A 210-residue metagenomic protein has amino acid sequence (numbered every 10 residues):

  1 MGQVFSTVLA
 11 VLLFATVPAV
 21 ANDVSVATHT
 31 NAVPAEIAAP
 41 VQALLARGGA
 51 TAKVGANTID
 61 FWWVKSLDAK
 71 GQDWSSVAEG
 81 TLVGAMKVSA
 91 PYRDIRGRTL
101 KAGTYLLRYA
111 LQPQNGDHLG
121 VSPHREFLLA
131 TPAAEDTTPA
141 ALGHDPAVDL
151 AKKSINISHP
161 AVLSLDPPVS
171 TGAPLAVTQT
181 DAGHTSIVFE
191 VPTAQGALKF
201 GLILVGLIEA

Functional and structural regions predicted by a protein language model:
M1-G2: N-terminal secretory signal peptides that target proteins for export/translocation
S6-T16: Bacterial N-terminal signal peptides
V17-A21: Sec/Tat signal peptide C-region and signal peptidase I cleavage site
V24, T28, P40-L100, R108-A210: Extended, well-structured beta-strand/loop surface patches that form recognition or cofactor-anchoring regions within
